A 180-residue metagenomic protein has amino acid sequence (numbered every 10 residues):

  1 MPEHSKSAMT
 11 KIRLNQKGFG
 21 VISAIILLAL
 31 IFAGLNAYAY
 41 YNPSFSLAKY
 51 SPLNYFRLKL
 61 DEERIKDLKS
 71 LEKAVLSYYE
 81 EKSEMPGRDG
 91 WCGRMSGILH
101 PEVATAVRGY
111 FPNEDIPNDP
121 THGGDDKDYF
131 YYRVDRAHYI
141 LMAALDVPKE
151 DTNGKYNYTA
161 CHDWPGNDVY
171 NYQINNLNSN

Functional and structural regions predicted by a protein language model:
H4-S7: Cationic, low-complexity basic patches in intrinsically disordered or flexible, solvent-exposed regions
T10, F45-R64, Y132: Intrinsically disordered, low-complexity Ser/Thr/Pro-rich tracts
T10-A48: N-terminal single-pass transmembrane signal-anchor helix
A48-N54, D135-N180: Short, surface-exposed interaction loops/tails
Y55-K82: N-terminal alpha-helical signal peptides/signal-anchor transmembrane segments
K73-V147: Extracellular/periplasmic head regions of type IV pilus-like filament subunits
